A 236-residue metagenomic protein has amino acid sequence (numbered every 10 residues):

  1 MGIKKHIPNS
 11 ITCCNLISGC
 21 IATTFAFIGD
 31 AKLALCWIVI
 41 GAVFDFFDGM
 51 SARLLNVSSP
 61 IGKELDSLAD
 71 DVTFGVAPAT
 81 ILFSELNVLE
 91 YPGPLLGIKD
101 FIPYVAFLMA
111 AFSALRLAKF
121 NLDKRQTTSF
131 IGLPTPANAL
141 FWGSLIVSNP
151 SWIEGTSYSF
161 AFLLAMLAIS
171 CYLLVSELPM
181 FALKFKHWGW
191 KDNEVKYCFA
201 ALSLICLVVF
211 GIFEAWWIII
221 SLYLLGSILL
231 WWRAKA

Functional and structural regions predicted by a protein language model:
M1-F46, N193, G211, A215-I219 (+2 more regions): Topogenic membrane-insertion module of multi-pass membrane proteins
P8-T12, L54-A118: Multi-pass membrane catalytic core of lipid/isoprenoid biosynthesis enzymes
I11-C14, A34-G41, V105-F112, N138 (+3 more regions): Hydrophobic alpha-helical transmembrane segments of polytopic
I17, V43, F47-S51, L68 (+1 more regions): Active-site His/Glu-centered metal-binding helix of metallohydrolases
C20-T23, I40, P78, A111-A114 (+3 more regions): Alpha-helical transmembrane segments of polytopic integral membrane proteins, especially the permease/helical cores
I21-C36, P78-Y104, L145-F162, V209-F213: Helix-coil boundary and interhelical linker segments in multi-pass alpha-helical membrane proteins
D48-S59, F120-K124, T128, F181-K186: Cytosolic, membrane-interface loops and tails of multi-pass inner-membrane proteins
T128-A236: C-terminal membrane-associated helical module and adjoining short loops/tails
